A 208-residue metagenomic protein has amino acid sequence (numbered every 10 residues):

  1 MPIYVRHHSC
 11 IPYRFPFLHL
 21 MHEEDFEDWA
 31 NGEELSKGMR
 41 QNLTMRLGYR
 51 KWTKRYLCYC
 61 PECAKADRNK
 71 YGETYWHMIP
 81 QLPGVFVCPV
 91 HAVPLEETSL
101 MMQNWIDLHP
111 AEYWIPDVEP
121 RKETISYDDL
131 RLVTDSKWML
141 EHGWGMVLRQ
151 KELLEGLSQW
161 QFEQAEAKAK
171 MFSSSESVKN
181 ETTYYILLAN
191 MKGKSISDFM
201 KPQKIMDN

Functional and structural regions predicted by a protein language model:
M1-N208: Basic, alpha-helical nucleic-acid-binding regions used in initiation and control of genome expression
